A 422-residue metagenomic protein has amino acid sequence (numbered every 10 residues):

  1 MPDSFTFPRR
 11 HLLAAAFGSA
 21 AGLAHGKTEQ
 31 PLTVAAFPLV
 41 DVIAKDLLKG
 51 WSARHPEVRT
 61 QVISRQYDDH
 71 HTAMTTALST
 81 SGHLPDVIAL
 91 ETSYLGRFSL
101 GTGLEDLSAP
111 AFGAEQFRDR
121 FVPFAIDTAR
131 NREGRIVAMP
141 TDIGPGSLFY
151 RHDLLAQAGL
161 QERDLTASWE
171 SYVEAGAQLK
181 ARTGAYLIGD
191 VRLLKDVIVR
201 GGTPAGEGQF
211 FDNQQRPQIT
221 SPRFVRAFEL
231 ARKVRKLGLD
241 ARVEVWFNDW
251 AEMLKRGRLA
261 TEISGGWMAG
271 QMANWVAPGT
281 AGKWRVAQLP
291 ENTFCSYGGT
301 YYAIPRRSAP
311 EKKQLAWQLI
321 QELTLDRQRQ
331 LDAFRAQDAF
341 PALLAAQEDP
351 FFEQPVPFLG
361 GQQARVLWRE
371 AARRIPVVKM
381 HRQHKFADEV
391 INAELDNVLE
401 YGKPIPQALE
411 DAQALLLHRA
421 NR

Functional and structural regions predicted by a protein language model:
P2-G18: N-terminal secretory signal peptides and thylakoid transit peptides that target proteins across membranes
G50-F121, Q157-G159, D164, M253 (+3 more regions): Extracytoplasmic "Venus flytrap"/periplasmic binding protein-like
T92-P145, V173, G202, A281-A287 (+1 more regions): Hinge/lid segment of periplasmic solute-binding proteins
S108-F121, L165, L187, G206-R226 (+3 more regions): Short, solvent-exposed loop/beta-turn-alpha elements that line the ligand-binding surface or hinge of extracytoplasmic
E133-T141, G146, E170-P217, L259: Extracytoplasmic/periplasmic solute-binding protein
A156, E162, E353, R369-R422: Conserved C-terminal helix/tail region of periplasmic/extracytoplasmic solute-binding proteins
V173-Q178, Q214-E244, L289: Glycine-centered hinge/linker elements that transmit conformational signals in sensory and ligand-binding systems
Q271-G279, N292-V390: C-terminal lobe and pocket-closing loops of periplasmic/extracytoplasmic Venus-flytrap solute-binding proteins
